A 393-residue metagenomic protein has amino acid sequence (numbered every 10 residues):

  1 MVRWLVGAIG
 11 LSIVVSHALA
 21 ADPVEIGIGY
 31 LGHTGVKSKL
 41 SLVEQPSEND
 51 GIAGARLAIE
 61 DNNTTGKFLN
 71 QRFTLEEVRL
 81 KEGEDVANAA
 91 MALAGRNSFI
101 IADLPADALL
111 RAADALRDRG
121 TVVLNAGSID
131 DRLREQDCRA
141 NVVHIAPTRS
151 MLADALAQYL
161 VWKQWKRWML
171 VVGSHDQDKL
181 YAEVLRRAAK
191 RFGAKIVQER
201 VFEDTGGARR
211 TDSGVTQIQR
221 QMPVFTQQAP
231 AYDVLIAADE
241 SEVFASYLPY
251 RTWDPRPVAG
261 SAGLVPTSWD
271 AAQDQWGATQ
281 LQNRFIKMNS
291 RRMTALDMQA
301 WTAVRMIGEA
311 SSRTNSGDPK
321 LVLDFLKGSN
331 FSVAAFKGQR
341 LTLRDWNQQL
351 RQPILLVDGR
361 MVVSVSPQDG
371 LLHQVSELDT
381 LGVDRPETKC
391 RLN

Functional and structural regions predicted by a protein language model:
V2-G10, L19-N393: Extracytosolic ligand-binding ectodomains
